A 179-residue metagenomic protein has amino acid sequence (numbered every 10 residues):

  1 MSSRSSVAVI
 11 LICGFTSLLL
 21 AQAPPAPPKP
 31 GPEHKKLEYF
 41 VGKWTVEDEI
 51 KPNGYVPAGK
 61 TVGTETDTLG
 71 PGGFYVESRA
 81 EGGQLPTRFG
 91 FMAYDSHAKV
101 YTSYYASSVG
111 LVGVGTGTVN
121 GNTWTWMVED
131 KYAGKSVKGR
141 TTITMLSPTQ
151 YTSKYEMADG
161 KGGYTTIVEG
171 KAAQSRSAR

Functional and structural regions predicted by a protein language model:
M1-R4: N-terminal secretory signal peptides that target proteins for export/translocation
A8-L18: Bacterial N-terminal signal peptides
Q22-R179: Hydrophobic small-molecule pocket/channel-lining residues, especially in calycin-type beta-barrels
